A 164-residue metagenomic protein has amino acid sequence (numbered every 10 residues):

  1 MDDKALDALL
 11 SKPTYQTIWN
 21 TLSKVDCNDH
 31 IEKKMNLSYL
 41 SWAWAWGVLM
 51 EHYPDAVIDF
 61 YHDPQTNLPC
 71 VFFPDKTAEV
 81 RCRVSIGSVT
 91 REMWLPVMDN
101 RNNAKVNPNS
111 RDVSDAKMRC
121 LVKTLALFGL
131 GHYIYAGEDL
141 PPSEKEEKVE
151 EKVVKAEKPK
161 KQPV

Functional and structural regions predicted by a protein language model:
M1-V164: Polyanion-binding surfaces on beta-sheet-dominated domains and ring/shell assemblies
